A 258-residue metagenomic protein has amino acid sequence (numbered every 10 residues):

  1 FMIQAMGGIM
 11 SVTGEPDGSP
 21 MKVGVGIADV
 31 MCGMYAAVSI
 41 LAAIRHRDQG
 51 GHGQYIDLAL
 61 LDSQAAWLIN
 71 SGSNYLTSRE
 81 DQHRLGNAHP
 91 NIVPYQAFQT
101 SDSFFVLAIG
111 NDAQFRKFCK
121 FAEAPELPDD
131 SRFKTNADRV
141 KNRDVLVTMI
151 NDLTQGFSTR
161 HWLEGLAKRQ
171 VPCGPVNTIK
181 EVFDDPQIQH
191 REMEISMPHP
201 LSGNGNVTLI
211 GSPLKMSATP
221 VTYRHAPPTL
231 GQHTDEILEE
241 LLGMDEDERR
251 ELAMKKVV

Functional and structural regions predicted by a protein language model:
F1-G110: Active-site-adjacent "lid/gating" segments in soluble enzymes
A37-L41, S73, Y95, F115-C119 (+3 more regions): Predominant activation on well-ordered alpha-helical scaffold segments within soluble catalytic domains
G53-L61, G165, R249-M254: Beta-strand segments within the central parallel beta-sheet cores of soluble alpha/beta enzyme folds
V93-R169, C173: Aromatic-enriched alpha-helical interface/lid elements that frame and gate functional surfaces
D129-R139, N177-D184, E248-V258: Short linear loop/turn motifs
K134, H199-E251: Flexible, small-/acidic-enriched active-site or ligand-binding loops
K168-R224: A glycine-rich dinucleotide-binding beta-alpha-beta segment and adjacent secondary-structure elements that constitute
